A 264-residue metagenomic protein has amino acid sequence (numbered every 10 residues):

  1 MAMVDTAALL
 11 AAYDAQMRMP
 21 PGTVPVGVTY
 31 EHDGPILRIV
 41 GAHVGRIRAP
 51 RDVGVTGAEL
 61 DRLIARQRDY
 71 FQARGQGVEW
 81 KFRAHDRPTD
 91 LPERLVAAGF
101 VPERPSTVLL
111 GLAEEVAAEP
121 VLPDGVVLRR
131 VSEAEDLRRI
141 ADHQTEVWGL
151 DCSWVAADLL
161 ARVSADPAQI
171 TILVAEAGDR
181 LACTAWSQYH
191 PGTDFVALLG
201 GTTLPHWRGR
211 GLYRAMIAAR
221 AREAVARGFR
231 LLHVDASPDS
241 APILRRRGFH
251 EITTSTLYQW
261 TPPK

Functional and structural regions predicted by a protein language model:
M1-M19, D52, G57, S106-L109 (+4 more regions): Short amphipathic alpha-helix that is part of the acyltransferase structural core
M1-Y70, R87, W154: N-terminal charged segments
T29-G34, R87-V101, Q169-A185: Conserved beta-hairpin
G41-P50, E103, Y189-L198, R208: A conserved beta-turn-beta hairpin within the catalytic core of GNAT-like acetyltransferases that forms part
A58-D136, V234, S240, T256-W260: Acyl-donor-binding surface of acyltransferase catalytic domains
L60-R68, L199-P205, G209-R222, A226 (+3 more regions): Conserved acetyl-CoA-binding loop-helix of GNAT-fold acetyltransferases
L95, L244, F249: Conserved active-site tyrosine of GNAT-family acetyltransferases
C152-H206: A conserved beta-strand-loop-helix scaffold within acyl/acetyltransferase catalytic domains
